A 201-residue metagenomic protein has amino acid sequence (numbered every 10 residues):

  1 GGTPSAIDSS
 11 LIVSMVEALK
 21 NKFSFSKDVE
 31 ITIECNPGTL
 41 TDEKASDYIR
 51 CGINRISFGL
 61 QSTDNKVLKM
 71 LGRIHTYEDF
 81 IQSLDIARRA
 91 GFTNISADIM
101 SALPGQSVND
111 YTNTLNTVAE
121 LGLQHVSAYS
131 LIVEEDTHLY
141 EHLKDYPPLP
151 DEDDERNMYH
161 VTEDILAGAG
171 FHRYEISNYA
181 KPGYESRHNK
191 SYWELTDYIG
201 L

Functional and structural regions predicted by a protein language model:
G1-L201: C-terminal scaffold of the Radical SAM
